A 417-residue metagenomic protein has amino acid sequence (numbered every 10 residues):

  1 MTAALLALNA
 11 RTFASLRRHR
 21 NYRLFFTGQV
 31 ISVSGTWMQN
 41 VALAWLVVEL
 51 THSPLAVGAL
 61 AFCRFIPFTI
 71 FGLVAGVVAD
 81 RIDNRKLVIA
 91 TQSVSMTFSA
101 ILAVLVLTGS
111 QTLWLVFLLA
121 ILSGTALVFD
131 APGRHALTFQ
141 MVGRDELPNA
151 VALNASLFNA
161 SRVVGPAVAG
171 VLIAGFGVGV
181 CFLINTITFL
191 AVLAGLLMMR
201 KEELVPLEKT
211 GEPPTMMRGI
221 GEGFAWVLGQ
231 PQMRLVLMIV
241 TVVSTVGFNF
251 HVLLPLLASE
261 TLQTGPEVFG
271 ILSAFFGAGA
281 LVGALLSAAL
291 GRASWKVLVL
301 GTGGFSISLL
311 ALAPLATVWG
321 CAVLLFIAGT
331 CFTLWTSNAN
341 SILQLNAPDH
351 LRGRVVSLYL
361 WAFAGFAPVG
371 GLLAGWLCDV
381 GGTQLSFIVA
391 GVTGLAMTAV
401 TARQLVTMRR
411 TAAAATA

Functional and structural regions predicted by a protein language model:
M1-A417: Alpha-helical transmembrane-bundle signature of multi-pass membrane transport and export proteins
